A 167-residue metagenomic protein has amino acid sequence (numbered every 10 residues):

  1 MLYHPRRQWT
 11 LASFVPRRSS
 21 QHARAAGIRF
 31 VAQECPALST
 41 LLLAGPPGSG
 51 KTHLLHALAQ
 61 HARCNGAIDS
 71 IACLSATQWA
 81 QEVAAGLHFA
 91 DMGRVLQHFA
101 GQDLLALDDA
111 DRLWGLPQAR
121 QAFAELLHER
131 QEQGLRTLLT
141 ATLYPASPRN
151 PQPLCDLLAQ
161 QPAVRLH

Functional and structural regions predicted by a protein language model:
L2-H22: Dynamic helix-loop-helix/coil hinge segments at AAA+ ATPase domain boundaries and subdomain interfaces
C35-H56: Walker A/P-loop nucleotide-binding motif
R63, A67-Q102: Short glycine-rich substrate-engagement loop in P-loop NTPases that contacts/grips substrate
C73-L74, A106-D108, R136-L143: Structural recognition of the conserved hydrophobic beta-strand(s) that form the central parallel beta-sheet of P-loop
L87-F89, P145-Q161: Short regulatory helix/loop adjacent to the ATP-binding pocket of P-loop NTPases
D111-A124, P148-P151: Conserved ATPase-coupling elements of RecA-like P-loop NTPase cores
E125-P153: Sensor-1/coupling segment of RecA-like P-loop NTPase cores
P162-H167: Conserved AAA+ ATPase "SRH/arginine-finger" region at the nucleotide-binding site
